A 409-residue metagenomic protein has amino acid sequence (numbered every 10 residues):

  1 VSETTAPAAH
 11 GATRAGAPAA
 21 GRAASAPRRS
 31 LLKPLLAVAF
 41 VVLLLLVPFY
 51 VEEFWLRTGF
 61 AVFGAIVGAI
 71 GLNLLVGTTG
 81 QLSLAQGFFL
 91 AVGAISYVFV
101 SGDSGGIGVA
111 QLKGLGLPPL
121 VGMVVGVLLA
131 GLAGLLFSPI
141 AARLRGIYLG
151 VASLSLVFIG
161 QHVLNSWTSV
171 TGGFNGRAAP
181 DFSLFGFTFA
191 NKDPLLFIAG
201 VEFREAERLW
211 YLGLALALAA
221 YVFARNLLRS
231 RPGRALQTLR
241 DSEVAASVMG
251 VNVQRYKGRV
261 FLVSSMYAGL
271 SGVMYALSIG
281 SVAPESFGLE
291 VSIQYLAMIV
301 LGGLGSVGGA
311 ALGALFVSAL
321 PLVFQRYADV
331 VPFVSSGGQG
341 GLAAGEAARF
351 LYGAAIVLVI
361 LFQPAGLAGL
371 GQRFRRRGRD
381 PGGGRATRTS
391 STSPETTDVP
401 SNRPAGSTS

Functional and structural regions predicted by a protein language model:
S2-S409: Transmembrane alpha-helices and adjacent helix-loop boundaries
